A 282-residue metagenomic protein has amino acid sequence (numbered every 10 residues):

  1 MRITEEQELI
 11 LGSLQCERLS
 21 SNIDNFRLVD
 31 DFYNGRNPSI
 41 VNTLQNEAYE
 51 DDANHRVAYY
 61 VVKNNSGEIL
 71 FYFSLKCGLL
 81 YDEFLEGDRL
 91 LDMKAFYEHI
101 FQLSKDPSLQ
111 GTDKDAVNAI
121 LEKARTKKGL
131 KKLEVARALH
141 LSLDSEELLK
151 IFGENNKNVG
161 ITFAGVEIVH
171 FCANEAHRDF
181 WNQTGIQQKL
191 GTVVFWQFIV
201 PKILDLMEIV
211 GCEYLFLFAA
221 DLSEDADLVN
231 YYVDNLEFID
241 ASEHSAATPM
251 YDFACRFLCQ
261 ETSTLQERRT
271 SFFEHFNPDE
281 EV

Functional and structural regions predicted by a protein language model:
M1-Q187, V194, P201-V282: Non-catalytic substrate-recognition and accessory regions of acyl/acetyltransferase enzymes
